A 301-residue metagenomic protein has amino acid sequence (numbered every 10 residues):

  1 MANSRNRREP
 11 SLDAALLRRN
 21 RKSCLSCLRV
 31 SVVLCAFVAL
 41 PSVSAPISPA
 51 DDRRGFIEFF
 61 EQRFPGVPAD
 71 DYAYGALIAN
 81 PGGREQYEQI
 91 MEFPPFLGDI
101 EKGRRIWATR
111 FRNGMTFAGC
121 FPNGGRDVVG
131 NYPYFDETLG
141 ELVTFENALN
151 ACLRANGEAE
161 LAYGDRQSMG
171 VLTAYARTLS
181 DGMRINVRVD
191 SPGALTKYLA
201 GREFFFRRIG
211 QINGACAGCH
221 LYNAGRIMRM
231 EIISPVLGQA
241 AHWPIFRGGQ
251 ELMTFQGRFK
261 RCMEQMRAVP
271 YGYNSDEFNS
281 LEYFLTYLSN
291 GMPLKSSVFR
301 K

Functional and structural regions predicted by a protein language model:
M1-L25: N-terminal secretory signal peptides that target proteins for export/translocation
V30-A39: Bacterial N-terminal signal peptides
L40-S44: Sec/Tat signal peptide C-region and signal peptidase I cleavage site
A45-G98, T109-V171, T178-G182, R188 (+1 more regions): Electron-transfer interface patches adjacent to heme c in soluble/periplasmic c-type cytochromes and di-/multiheme
M183-Y198: Solvent-exposed, charged amphipathic helical/linker segments at domain boundaries
